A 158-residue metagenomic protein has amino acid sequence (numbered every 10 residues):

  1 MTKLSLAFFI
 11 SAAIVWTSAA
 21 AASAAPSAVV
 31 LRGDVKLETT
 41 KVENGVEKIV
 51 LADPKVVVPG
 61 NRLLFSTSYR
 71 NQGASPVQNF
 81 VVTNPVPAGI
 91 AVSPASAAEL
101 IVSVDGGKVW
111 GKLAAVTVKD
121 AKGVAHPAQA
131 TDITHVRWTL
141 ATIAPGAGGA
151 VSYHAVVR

Functional and structural regions predicted by a protein language model:
T2-L6, A20-R158: Exported/extracytosolic protein signature
A7-S18: Bacterial N-terminal signal peptides
